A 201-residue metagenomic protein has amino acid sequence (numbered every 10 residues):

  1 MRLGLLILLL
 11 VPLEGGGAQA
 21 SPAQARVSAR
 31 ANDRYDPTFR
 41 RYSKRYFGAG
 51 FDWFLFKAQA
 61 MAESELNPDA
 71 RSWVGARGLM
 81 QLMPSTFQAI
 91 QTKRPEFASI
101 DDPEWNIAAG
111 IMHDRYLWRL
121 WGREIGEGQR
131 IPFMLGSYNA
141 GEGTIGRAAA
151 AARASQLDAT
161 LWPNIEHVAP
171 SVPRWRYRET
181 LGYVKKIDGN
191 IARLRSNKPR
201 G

Functional and structural regions predicted by a protein language model:
R2-F47, P68: N-terminal export signals and maturation junctions of secreted/periplasmic proteins
G16-P37, Q88-M112, Y116-G201: Non-catalytic cell-wall polysaccharide-engagement segments
D36, W53-K57, M80: Short amphipathic alpha-helical segments
Y46-F56, A70-R71, W121-L135: Surface-exposed patches in mature extracellular/periplasmic domains of secreted proteins
P68-D69, R147: Short, hydrophobic secondary-structure boundary micro-motifs
A70-I90, R153-Q156: Short, surface-exposed glycine/acidic/tryptophan-bearing loops
